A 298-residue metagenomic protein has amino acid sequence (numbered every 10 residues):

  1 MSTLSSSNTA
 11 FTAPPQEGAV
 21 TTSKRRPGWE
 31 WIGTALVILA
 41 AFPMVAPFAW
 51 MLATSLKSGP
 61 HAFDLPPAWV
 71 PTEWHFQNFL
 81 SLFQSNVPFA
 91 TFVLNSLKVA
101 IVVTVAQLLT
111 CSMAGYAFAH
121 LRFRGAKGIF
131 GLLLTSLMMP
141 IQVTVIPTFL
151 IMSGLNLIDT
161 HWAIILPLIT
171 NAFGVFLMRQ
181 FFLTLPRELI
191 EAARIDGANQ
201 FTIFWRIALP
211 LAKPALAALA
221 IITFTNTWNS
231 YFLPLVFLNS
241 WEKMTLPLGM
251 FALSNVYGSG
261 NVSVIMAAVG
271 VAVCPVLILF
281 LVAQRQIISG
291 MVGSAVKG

Functional and structural regions predicted by a protein language model:
S2-R26: Short, Lys/Arg-rich, polar N-terminal cytosolic tail immediately upstream of the first transmembrane signal-anchor
L4, F11, W29-G298: A structural signal for multi-pass alpha-helical bundles of membrane permease subunits that mediate small-molecule
